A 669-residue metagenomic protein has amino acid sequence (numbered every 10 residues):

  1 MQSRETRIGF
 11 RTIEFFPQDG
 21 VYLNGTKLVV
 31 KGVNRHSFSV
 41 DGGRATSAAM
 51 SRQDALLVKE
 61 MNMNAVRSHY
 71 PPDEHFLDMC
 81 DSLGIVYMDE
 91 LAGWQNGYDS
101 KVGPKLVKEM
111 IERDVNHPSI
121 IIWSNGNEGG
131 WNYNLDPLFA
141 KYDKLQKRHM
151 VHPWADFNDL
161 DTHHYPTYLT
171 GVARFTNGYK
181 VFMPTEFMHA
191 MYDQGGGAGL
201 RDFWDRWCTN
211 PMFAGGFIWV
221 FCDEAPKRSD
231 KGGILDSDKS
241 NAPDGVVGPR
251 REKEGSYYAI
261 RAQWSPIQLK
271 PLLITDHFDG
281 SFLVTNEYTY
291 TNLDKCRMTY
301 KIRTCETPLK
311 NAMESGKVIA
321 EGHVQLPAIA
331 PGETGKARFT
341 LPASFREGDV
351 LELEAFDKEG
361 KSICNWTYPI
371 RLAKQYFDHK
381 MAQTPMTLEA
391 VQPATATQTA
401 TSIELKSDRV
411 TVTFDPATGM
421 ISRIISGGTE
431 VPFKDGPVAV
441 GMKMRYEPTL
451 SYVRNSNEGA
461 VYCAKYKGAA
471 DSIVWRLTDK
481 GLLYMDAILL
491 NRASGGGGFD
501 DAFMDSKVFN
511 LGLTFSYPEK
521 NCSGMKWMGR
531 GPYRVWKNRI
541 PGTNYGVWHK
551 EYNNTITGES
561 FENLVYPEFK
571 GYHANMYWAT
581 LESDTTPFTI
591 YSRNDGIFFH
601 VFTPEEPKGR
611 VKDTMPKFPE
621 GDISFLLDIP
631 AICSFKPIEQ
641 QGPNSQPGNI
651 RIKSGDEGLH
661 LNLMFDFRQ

Functional and structural regions predicted by a protein language model:
M1-V58, D78: N-terminal carbohydrate-binding accessory modules
Q2-R4, S315, P342-A382: Terminal connector regions
F10-P17, L372-Y376, K520: Extracellular interdomain linker/stem segments of modular secreted and single-pass surface proteins
A49-A259: Substrate-binding/catalytic cleft of secreted carbohydrate-active enzymes, primarily glycoside hydrolases
W123, A173-F339, F345, F588-S624: Substrate-binding clefts and catalytic carboxylate motifs of secreted carbohydrate-active enzymes
S237-D238, D244, R250-R251, G255-A259 (+3 more regions): Extracellular/periplasmic ectodomains of large secreted or surface enzymes and adhesion receptors
D279, K295-T299, V350, I421 (+2 more regions): Exposed beta-strand and adjacent loop surfaces of beta-rich binding modules that mediate intermolecular recognition
S344-R346, Q375-Q669: Beta-strand/loop-rich accessory regions of lumenal/periplasmic or secreted enzymes, predominantly carbohydrate-active
